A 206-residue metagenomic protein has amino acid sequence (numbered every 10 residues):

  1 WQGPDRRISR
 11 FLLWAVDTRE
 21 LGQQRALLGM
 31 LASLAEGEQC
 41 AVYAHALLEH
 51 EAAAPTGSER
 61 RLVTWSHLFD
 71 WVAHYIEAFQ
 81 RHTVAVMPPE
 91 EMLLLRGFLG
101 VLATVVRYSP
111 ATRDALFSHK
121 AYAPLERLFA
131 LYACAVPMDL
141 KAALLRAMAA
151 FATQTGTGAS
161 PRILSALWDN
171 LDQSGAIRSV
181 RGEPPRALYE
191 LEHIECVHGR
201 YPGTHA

Functional and structural regions predicted by a protein language model:
W1-A206: Extended alpha-helical scaffold regions
